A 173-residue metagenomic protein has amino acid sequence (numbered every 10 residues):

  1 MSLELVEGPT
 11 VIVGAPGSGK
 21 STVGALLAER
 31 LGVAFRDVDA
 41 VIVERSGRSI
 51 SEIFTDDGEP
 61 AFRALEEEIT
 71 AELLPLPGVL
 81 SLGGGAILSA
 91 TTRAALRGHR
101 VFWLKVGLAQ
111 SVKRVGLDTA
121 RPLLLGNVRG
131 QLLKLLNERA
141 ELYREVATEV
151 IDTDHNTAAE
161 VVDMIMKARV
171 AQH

Functional and structural regions predicted by a protein language model:
M1-L5, L26, R30, E138-H173: NTP-dependent small-molecule kinase module
I12: Hydrophobic anchor at the beta1->P-loop junction of P-loop NTPases
A15: P-loop (Walker A) phosphate-binding loop of NTP-binding proteins
K20: Conserved lysine of the Walker
V23: Hydrophobic positions on the alpha1 helix immediately C-terminal to the Walker A/P-loop
D37-A86, A90-A95, A120-R121, R129 (+2 more regions): ATP-dependent small-molecule kinase phosphotransfer cores that center on conserved nucleotide phosphate-binding segments
G84-I87, G107-A109, N156: Short glycine-rich anion-binding loops that position phosphate/pyrophosphate groups of nucleotides and phosphorylated
L96-D118: Conserved phosphate-donor/acceptor-positioning beta-strand/loop module used by diverse small-molecule
